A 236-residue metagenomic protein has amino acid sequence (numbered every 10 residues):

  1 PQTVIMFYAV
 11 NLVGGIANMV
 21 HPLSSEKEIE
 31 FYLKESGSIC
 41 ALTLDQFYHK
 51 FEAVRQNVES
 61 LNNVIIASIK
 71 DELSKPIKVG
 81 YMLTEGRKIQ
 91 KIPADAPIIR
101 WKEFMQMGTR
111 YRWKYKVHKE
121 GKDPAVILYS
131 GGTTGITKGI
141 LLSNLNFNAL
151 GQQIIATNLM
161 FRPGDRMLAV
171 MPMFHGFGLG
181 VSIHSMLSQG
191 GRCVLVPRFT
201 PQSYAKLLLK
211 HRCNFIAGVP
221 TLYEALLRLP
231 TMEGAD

Functional and structural regions predicted by a protein language model:
P1-E26, V170: Conserved AMP-binding/adenylate-forming
Y8-V13, K34-E35, H175, L187-S188: Short hydrophobic alpha-helices that are characteristic scaffold elements of the AMP-binding
V10, A41, P124, S130-T133 (+4 more regions): Conserved S/T- and glycine-rich ATP-binding loop of Class I adenylate-forming
G14, T133, G190: Conserved G/P- and acidic residue-centered "switch" motifs that form tight phosphate/ATP-binding loops in soluble
E26, K34, I39, Q46 (+2 more regions): Conserved adenylate-forming
Q90-Y129, I136, L159-R166: Conserved pre-ATP/AMP-binding loop-to-beta segment of ANL
N148-R166, F174-F215, E224-A225, L229-P230: Conserved AMP-binding/adenylation subdomain of ANL enzymes
